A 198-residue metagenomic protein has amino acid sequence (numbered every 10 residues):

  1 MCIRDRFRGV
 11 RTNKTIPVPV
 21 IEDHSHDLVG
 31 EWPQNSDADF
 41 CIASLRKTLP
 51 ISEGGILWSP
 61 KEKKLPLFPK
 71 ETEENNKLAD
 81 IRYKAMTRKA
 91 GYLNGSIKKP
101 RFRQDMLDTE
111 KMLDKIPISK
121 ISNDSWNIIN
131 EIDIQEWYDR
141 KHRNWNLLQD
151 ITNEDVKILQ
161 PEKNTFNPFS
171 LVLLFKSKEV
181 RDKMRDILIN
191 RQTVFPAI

Functional and structural regions predicted by a protein language model:
M1-C2, N130: Cysteine-clustered segments with highest specificity for TGF-beta superfamily mature ligands
R4-L67, N76: Active-site phosphate-binding strand-loop segment of PLP-dependent enzymes
R11-P17, Y138, W145-Q149, R185: Short amphipathic alpha-helical segments and helix-helix/interface helices
V18-P19, V156, T193: A structural micro-motif
W58, V172-K176: Short hydrophobic/aromatic beta-strand micro-patches that form the beta-sheet surface supporting nucleotide- or nucleic
E62-I121: Active-site C-terminal subdomain of aminotransferase-like
S119-Q149, I158-L173: Conserved glycine-rich beta-strand-loop-beta hairpin in the small C-terminal domain of fold type I
Q160-N167, R181-I198: Conserved PLP cofactor-binding pocket of PLP-dependent enzymes
